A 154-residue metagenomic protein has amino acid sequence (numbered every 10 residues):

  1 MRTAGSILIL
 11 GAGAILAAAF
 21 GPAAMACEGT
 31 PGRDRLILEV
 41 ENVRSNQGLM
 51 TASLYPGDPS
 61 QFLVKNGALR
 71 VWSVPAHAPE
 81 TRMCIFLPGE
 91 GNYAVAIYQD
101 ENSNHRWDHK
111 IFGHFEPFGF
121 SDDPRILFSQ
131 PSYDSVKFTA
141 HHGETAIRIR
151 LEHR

Functional and structural regions predicted by a protein language model:
I7-A19: Bacterial N-terminal signal peptides
E28, P117-H153: Extracellular beta-sheet/turn segments enriched in Thr/Pro/Gly and aliphatic residues
D34-N42, A52, I149: A short, amphipathic beta-strand motif
T51-Y55, A96: Beta-strand signatures of extracellular beta-sandwich domains
S73-P79, T139-H141: Short proline/glycine- and polar residue-rich coil/turn motifs
T81-P88: Exposed aromatic-hydrophobic patches
G91-I97: A short tyrosine-centered beta-strand micro-motif
D100-H109: Acidic, glycine-anchored loop motifs typical of Ca2+
